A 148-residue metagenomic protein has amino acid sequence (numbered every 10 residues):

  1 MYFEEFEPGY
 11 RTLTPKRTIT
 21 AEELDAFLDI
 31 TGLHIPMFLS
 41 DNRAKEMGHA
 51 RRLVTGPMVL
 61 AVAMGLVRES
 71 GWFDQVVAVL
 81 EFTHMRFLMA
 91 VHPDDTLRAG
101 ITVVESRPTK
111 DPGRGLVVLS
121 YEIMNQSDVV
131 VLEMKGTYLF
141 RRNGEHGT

Functional and structural regions predicted by a protein language model:
M1-L80, N143-T148: Hot-dog-fold acyl-thioester-processing enzymes
M1-P8, F87-T96, G100-T148: HotDog/MaoC-like acyl-thioester-processing domains
A78, T83, A99: Short beta-strand or tight-loop elements that sit immediately N-terminal to catalytic metal-binding acidic residues
